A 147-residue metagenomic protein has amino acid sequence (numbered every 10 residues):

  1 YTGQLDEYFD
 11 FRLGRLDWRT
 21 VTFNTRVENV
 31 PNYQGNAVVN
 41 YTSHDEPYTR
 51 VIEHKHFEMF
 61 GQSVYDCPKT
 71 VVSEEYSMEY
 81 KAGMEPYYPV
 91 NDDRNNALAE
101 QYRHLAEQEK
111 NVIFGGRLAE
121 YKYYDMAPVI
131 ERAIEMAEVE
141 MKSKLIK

Functional and structural regions predicted by a protein language model:
Y1-D6: Short hydrophobic core segments
E7-I146: C-terminal segments that line or cap access tunnels to active or ligand-binding sites in enzymes and enzyme-associated
